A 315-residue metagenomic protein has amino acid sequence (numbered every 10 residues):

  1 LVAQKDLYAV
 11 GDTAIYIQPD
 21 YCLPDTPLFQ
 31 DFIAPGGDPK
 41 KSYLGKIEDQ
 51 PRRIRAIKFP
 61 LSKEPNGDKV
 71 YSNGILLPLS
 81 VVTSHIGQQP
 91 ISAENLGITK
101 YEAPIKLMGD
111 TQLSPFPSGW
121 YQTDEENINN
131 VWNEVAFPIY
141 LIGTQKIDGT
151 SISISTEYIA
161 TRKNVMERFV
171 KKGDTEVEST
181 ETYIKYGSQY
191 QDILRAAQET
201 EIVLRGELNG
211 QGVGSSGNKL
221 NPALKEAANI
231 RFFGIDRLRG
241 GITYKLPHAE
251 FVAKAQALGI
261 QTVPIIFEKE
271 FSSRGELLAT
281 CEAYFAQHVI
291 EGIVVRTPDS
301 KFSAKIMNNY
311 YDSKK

Functional and structural regions predicted by a protein language model:
L1-K315: Core nucleotide-handling region used for phosphoryl-transfer chemistry
